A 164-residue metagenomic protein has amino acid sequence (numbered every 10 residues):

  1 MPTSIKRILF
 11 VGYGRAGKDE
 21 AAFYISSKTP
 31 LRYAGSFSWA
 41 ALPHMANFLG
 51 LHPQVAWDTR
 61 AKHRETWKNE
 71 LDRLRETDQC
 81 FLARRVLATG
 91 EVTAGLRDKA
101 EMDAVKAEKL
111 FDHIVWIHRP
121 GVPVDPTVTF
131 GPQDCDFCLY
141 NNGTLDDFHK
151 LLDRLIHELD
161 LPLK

Functional and structural regions predicted by a protein language model:
T3-I8: Extreme N-terminal starter segment of soluble prokaryotic enzymes
L9-I25: Glycine-rich phosphate-binding P-loop
E20, H44, R85, A100-A104 (+1 more regions): Phosphate- and divalent-cation-binding pockets in alpha/beta enzyme and binding domains that engage nucleotide-derived
F23, S27, N47, A107: Short, well-ordered alpha-helices that flank and scaffold nucleotide-derived cofactor binding pockets
S26-G35: Post-Walker A helix-loop "phosphate-sensing" segment adjacent to the P-loop in P-loop NTPases
S36-E91, R97: ATP-dependent small-molecule kinase phosphotransfer cores that center on conserved nucleotide phosphate-binding segments
R84-F130: ATP-dependent NMP and nucleoside kinases share a basic, alpha-helical "lid"
H113-R154, E158: Conserved catalytic-core segment of NTP-binding enzymes
